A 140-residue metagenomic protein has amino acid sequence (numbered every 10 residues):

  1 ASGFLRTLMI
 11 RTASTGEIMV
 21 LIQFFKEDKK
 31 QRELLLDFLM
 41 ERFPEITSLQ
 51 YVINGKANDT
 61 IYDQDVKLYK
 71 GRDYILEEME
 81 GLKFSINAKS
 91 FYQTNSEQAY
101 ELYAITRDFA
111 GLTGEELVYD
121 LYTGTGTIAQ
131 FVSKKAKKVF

Functional and structural regions predicted by a protein language model:
A1-F140: Accessory RNA-recognition modules of RNA-modification enzymes
